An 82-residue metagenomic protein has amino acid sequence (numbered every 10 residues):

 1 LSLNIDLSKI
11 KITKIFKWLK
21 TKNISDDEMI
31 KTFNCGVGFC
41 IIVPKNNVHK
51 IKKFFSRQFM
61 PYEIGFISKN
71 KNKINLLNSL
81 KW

Functional and structural regions predicted by a protein language model:
L1-W82: Glycine-/charge-enriched secondary-structure boundary and capping motifs
